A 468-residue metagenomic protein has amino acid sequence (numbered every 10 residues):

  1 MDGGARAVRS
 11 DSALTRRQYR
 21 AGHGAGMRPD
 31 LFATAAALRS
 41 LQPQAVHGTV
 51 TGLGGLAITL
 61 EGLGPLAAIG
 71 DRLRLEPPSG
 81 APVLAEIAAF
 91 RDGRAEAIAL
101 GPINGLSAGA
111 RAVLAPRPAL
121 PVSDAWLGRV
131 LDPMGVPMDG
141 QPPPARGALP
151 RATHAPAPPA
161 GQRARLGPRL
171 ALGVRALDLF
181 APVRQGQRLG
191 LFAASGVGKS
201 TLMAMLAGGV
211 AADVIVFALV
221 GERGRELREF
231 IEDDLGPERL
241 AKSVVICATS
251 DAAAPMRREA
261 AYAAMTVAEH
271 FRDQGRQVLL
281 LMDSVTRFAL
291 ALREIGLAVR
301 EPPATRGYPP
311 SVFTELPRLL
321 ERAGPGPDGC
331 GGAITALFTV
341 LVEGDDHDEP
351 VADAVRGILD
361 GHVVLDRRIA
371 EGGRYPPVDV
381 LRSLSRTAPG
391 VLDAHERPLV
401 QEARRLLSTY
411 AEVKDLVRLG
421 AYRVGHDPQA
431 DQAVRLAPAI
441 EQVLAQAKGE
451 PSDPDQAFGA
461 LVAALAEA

Functional and structural regions predicted by a protein language model:
D2-A13: Extreme N-terminal basic, low-complexity initiation segments that serve as generic localization/processing leaders
D2-G3, L66, R74-E76, P317-R318 (+1 more regions): A broadly tuned "polar low-complexity/structure-edge" signature
Q18-Y19, H23: Low-complexity, intrinsically disordered or signal/transmembrane-proximal segments
G26-F32, L38-L172: Acidic-enriched and Gly/Ser
A112, M138-Q187, T201-M205, L240-A252 (+1 more regions): P-loop NTPase nucleotide-binding/switch module
L179-F180, G186-A468: P-loop NTPase catalytic core
